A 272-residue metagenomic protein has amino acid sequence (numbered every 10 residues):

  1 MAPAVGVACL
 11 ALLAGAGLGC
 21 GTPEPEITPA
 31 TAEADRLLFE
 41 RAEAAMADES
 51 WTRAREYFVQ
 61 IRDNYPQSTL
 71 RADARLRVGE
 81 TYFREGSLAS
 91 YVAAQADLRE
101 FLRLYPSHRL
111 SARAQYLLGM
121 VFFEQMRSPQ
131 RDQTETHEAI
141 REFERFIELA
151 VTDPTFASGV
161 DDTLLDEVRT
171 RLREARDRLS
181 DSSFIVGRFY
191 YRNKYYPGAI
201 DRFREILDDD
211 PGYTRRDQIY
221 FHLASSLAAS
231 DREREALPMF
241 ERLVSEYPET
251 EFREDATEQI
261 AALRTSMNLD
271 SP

Functional and structural regions predicted by a protein language model:
M1: Basic Arg/Gly/Lys-rich low-complexity intrinsically disordered segments
A4-G17: Bacterial N-terminal signal peptides
G19-P272: Acidic, polar-rich low-complexity tracts and alpha-helical solenoid repeat scaffolds
